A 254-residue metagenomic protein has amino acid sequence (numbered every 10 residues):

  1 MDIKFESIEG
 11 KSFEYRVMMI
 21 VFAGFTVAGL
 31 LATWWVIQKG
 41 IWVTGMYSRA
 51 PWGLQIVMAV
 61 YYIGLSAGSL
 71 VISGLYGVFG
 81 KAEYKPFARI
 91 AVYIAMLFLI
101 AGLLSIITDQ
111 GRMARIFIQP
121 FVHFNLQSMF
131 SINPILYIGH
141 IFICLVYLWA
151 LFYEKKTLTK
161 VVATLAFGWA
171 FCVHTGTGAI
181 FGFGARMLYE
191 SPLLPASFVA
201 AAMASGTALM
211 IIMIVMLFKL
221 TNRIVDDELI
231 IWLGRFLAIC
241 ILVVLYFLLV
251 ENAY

Functional and structural regions predicted by a protein language model:
M1-G68, I72: N-terminal signal-anchor module of multipass membrane proteins
I8, F13-Y15, M19-A28, K81-E83 (+4 more regions): Long, contiguous internal "core" modules enriched in hydrophobic/ aromatic residues
A32-V36, S73, G77, S105-I106 (+4 more regions): Short hydrophobic alpha-helical membrane-anchoring segments
T33-V43, I107-F117, T177-A185, V250-Y254: Membrane-helix interface motif
Q38-G40, G53, G64, F98 (+5 more regions): Glycine-centered flexibility motif
M46-A50, Q55-A59, A95, A201-A204 (+1 more regions): Intrinsic structural disorder
A50-R115, I132, L136: Membrane helical hairpin/interfacial module
